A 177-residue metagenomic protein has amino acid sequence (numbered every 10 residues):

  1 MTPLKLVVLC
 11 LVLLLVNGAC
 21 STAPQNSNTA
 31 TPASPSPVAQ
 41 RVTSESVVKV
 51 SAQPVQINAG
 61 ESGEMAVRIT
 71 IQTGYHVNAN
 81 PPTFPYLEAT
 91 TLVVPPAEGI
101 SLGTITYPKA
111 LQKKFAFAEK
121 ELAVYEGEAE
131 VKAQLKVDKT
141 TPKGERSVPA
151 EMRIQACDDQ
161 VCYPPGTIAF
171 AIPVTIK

Functional and structural regions predicted by a protein language model:
M1-V8: Bacterial N-terminal signal peptides that target proteins for export
N17-A19: C-terminal motif of bacterial Sec signal peptides marking the signal peptidase cleavage site
S21-K177: Extracellular/lumen-exposed scaffold segments
